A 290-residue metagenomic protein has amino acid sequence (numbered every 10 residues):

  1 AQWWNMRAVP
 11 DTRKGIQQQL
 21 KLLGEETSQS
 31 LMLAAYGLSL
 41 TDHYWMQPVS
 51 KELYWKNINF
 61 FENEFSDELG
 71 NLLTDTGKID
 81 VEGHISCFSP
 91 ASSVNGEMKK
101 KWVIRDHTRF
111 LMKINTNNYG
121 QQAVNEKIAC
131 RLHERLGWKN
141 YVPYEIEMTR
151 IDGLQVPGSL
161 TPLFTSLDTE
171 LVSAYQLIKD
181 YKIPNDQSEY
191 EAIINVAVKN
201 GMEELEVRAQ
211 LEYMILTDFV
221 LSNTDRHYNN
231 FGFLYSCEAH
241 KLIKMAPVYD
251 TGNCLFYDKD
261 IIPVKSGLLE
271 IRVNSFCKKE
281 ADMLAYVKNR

Functional and structural regions predicted by a protein language model:
A1-L216, V220-L221, L234-R290: Phosphate/dinucleotide-binding and metal-coordinating scaffold of catalytic cores in nucleotide-dependent enzymes
H227, G232-L234: Conserved protein-kinase catalytic-loop segment immediately C-terminal to the catalytic Asp of the HRD motif
